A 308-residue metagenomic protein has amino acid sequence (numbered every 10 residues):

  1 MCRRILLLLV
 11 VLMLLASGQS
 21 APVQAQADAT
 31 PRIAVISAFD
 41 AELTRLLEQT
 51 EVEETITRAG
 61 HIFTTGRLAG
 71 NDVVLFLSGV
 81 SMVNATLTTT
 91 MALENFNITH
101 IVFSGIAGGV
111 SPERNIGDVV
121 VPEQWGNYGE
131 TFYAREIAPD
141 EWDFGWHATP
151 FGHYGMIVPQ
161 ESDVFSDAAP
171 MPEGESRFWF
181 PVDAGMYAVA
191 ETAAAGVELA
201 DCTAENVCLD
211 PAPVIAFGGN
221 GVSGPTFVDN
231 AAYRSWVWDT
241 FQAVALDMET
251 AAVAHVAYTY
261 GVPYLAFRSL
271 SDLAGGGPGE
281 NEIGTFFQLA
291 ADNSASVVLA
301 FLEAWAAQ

Functional and structural regions predicted by a protein language model:
M1-R4: Positively charged n-region of N-terminal signal peptides that target proteins for export
L6-S17: Bacterial N-terminal signal peptides
L14-L15, I36, D247: Active-site-adjacent beta-strand anchor residues
L15, L47, V120-P122: Conserved protein kinase catalytic domain
G18-A27: Sec-dependent signal peptide cleavage junction
D28-I33, T57-Q308: Glycine-rich phosphate- or other oxyanion-binding loops that anchor nucleotides, phosphorylated ligands
A34-D40, L46: Mature N-terminal segment immediately following signal peptide/propeptide cleavage in secreted/periplasmic
Q49-E53: Short Gly/aromatic-enriched secondary-structure transition segments
